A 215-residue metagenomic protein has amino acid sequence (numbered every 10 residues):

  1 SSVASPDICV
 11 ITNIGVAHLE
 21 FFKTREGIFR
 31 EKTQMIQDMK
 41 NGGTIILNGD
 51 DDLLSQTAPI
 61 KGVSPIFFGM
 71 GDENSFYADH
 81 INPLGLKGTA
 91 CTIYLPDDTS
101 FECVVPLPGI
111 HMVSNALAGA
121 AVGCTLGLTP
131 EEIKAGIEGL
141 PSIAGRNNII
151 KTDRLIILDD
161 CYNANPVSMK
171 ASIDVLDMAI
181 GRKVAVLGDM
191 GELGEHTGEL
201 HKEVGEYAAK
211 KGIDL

Functional and structural regions predicted by a protein language model:
S5-I157, G181, E206-L215: Acidic, Mg2+-coordinating active-site environments of NTP-dependent enzymes
I143-G145, C161, N165-L215: Active-site beta-alpha connecting loops in nucleotide-dependent enzymes
